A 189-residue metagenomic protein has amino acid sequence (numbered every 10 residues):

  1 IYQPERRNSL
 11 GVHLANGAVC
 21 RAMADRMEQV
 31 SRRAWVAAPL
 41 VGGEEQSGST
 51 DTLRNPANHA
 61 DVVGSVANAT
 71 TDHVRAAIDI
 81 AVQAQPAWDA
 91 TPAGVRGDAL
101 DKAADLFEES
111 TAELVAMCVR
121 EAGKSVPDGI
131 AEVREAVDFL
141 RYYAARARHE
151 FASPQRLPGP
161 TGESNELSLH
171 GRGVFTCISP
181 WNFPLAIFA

Functional and structural regions predicted by a protein language model:
I1-D79, Q83, A90-E109, A116 (+1 more regions): Terminal low-complexity tails and localization/encapsulation signals of metabolic enzymes
Q85-W88, E121: Secondary-structure edge/capping motif, primarily at the C-terminal ends of alpha-helices and the immediately following
D89, V126-D128, A186: A generic structural signal for short coil/turn motifs at secondary-structure boundaries
L114-V115, E121, S125, E132-V133: Alpha-helical heptad-repeat coiled-coil segments that mediate oligomerization/polymerization in large
P180-A189: Conserved coil-to-alpha-helix start sites within the AMP-binding
